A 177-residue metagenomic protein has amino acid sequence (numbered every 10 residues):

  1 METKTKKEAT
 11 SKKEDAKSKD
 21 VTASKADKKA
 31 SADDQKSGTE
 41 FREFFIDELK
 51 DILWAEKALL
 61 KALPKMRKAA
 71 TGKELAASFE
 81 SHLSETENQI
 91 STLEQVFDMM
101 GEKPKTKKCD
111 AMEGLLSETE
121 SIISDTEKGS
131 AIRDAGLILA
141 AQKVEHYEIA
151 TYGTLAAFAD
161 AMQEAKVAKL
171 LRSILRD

Functional and structural regions predicted by a protein language model:
E2-D177: Amphipathic alpha-helical hairpins
